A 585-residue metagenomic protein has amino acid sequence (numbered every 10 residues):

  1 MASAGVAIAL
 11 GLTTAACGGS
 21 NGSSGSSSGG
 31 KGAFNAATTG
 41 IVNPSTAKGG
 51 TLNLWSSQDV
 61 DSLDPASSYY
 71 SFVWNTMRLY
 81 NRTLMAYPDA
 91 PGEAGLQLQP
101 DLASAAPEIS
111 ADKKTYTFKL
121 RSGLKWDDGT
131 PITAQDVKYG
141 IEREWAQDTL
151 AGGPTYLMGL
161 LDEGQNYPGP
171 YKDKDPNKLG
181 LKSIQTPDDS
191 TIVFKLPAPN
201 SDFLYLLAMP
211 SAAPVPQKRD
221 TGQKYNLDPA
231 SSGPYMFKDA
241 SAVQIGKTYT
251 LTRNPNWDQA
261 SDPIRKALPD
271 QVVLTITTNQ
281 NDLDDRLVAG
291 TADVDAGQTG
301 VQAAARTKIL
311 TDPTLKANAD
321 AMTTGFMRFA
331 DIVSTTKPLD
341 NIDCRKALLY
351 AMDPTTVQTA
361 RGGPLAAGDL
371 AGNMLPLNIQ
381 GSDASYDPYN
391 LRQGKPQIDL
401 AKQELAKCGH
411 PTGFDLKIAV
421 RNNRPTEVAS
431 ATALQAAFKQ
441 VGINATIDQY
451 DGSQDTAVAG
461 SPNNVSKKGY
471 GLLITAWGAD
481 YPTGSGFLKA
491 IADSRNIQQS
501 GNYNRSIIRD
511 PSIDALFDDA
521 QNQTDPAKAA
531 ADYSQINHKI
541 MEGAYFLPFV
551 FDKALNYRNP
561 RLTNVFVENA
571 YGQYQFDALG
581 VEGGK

Functional and structural regions predicted by a protein language model:
G40, K346, G394, T446-A457 (+4 more regions): Extracytoplasmic/peripheral linker and loop segments enriched in polar/acidic and small residues with frequent Thr/Pro
N53-A111, A230: N-terminal lobe/hinge region of extracytoplasmic solute-binding protein
D64, T335-Q380, A429-S430, I540-Y545: Periplasmic-binding protein-like
D89-E93, P168-P170, K178, P199-A267 (+1 more regions): Gly/Pro-rich hinge or "lid" segments in bacterial periplasmic/extracellular proteins
K119, D136-K138, R143-P216: Surface-exposed binding/hinge segments that line and control ligand-binding clefts or catalytic entry sites
R219-A230, W257-K308, N444: Ligand-site clamp/hinge motif
L365-K407, N422-A429: Structural transition elements
N556-K585: Long beta-strand-rich cores associated with HINT superfamily self-processing modules
